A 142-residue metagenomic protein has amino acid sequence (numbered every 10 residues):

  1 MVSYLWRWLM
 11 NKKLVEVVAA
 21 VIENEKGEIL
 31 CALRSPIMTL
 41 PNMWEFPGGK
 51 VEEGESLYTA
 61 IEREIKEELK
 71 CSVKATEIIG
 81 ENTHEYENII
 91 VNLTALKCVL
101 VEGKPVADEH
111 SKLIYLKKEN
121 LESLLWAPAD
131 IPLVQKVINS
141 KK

Functional and structural regions predicted by a protein language model:
M1-L9: Short, Lys/Arg-enriched N-terminal segments with co-localized hydrophobic residues within the first ~10-30 amino acids
M10-I29, K50: Conserved N-terminal beta-strand and adjoining loop/helix that marks the start of the Nudix/MutT-like hydrolase domain
E16-V18, G27, V91-T94, S111: Change "...and in nucleic-acid phosphodiester-cleaving endonucleases..." to "...and in nucleic-acid processing enzymes
N24, S72, E81-K104: Active-site-adjacent beta-strand/loop module that shapes the phosphate/pyrophosphate-binding cleft
E28-E67: Conserved Nudix-box catalytic region and its N-terminal flanking loop in Nudix hydrolases and closely related
A60-I65, I78, L96, L113 (+1 more regions): Hydrophobic packing within well-folded, soluble alpha/beta domains
E68-A75: Short secondary-structure junctions
K97, V106-V137: NUDIX/MutT-family hydrolases
